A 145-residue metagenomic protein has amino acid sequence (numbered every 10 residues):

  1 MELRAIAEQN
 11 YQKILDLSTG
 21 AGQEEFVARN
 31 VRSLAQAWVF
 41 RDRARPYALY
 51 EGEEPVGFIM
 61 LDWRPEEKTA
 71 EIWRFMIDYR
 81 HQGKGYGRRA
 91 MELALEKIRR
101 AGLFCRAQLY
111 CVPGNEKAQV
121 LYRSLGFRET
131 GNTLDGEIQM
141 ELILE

Functional and structural regions predicted by a protein language model:
E2-R80, M91-A101, G131-D135: Acetyl-CoA-dependent GNAT
D62, I143-E145: Solvent-exposed residues in well-ordered beta-strands and their adjoining turns, especially edge/terminal strands
E67, G85, K117: Residues that form or flank phosphate/diphosphate-binding pockets in enzymes that use nucleotide phosphates
D78-R80, K84, P113-G114: Active-site acidic-Proline motif in GNAT/NAT acetyltransferases
R88, P113-G131: Conserved active-site alpha-helix within GNAT-family acetyltransferase domains
I98-Y110: Conserved GNAT acetyl-CoA-binding A-motif
Q108-Q119, D135-I138, E145: Conserved beta-strand-loop-alpha-helix junction that forms the acyl-donor binding cleft
